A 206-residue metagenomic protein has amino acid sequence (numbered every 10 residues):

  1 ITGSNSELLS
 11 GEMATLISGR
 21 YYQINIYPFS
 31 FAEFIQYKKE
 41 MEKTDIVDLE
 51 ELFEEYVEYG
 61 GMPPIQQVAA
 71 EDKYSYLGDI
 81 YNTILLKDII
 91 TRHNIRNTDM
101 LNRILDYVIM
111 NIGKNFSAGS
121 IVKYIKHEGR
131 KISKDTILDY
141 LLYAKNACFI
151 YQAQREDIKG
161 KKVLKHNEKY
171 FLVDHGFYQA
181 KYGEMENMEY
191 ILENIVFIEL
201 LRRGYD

Functional and structural regions predicted by a protein language model:
I1: Glycine/alanine-rich phosphate-binding loops at beta-alpha junctions
S4-S6, S10-N115: Interdomain motor-coupling "hinge/lid" segment immediately C-terminal to the ATP-binding subdomain of NTP-driven enzymes
A70-D206: Accessory nucleic acid-recognition modules appended to NTPase machines
